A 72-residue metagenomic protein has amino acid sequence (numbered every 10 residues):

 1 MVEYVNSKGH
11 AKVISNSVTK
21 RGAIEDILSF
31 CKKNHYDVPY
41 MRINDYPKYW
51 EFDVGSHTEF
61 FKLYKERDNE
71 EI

Functional and structural regions predicted by a protein language model:
M1-A11: Short aromatic-glycine-(Arg/Gly/Cys) micro-motifs in beta-strand/loop hairpins
G9, T19-A23, F61, I72: Intrinsically disordered, low-complexity repeat segments enriched in small/polar residues
I14-N16: Short, contiguous acidic and Ser/Thr-rich linear segments
V18-P39: A short, charged, amphipathic alpha-helix used as a generic interaction element across diverse proteins
K32-I72: Short, mixed-charge low-complexity intrinsically disordered segments
